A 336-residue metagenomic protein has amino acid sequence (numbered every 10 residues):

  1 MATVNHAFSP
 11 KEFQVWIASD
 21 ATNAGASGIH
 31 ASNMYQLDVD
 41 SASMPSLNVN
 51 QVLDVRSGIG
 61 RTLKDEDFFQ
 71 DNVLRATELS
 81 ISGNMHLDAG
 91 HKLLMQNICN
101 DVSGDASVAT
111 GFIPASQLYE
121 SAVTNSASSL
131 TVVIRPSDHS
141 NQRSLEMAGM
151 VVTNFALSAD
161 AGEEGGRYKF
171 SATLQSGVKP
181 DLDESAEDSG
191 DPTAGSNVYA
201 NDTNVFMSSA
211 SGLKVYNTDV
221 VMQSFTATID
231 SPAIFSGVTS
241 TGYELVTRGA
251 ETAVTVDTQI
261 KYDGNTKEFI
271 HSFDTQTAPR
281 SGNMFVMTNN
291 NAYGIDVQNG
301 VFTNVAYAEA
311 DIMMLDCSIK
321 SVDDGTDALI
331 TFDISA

Functional and structural regions predicted by a protein language model:
M1-A336: Signature of extracytoplasmic/envelope-associated structural regions
